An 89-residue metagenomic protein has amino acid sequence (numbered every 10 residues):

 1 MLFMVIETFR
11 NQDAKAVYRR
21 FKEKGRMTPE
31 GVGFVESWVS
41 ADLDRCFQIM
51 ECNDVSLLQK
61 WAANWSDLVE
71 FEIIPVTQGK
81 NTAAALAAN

Functional and structural regions predicted by a protein language model:
M1-N89: Conserved, structured core segments of small domains
